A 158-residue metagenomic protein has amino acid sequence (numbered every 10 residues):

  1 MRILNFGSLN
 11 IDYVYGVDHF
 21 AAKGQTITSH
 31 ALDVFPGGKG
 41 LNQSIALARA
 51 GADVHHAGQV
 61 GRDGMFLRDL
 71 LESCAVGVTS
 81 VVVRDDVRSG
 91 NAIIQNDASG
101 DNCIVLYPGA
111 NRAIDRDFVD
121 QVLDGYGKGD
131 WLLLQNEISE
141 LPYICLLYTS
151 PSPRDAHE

Functional and structural regions predicted by a protein language model:
M1-A21: Positively charged, low-complexity intrinsically disordered leader regions
I3, K23-N91: Substrate-binding N-lobe of the ribokinase-like
H56, S80-R84, I94-W131, N136: Conserved phosphate-binding/catalytic loop of the ribokinase/pfkB sugar-kinase fold
V60-R62, N136-L141, R154: Short beta->alpha connector loops
M65, G90, R116-D120, L141: Structural motif corresponding to alpha-helix initiation and N-cap regions
G127, P142-L147: Glycosyltransferases and closely related glycan-assembly transferases that use nucleotide-activated donors
Y148-E158: Single conserved hydrophobic/aromatic residue that forms the stacking wall/gate of nucleotide- or nucleobase-binding
